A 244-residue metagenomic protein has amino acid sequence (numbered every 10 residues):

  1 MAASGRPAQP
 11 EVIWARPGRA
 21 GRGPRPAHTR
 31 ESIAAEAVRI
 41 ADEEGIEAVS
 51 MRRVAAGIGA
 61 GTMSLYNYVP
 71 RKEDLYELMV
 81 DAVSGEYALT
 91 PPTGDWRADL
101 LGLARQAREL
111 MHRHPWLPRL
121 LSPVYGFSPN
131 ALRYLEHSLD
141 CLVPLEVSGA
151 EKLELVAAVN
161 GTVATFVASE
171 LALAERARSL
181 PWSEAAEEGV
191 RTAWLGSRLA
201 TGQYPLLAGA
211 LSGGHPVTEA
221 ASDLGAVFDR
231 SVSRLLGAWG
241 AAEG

Functional and structural regions predicted by a protein language model:
M1-A27, T201-H215: N-terminal intrinsically disordered/low-complexity leader segments
S32, E36, I40, E44-D74 (+1 more regions): Helix-turn-helix
S32-R39, D74-L89, G102-Q106, R133 (+1 more regions): Alpha-helical structural segments
L78, A82, A158-T165, R234: Short, residue-level hotspots on alpha-helical faces of the histone-fold and other alpha-helical interaction modules
V80, R108-N130, E136-H137, A168-A177 (+1 more regions): Amphipathic alpha-helical segments used for helix-helix packing
A88-R133, G149, V156-V159: Hydrophobic alpha-helical connector segments
Y134-A193, W239-E243: Hydrophobic alpha-helical bundle segments that form small-molecule/ligand-binding pockets
W182-G244: A structured, mid-to-C-terminal "fold-capping" secondary-structure block
